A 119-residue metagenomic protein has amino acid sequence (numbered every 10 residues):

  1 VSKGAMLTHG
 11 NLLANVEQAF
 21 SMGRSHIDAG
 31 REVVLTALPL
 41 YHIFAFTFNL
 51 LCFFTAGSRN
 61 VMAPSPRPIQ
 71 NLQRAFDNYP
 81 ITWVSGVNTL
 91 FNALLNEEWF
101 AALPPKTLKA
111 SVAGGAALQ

Functional and structural regions predicted by a protein language model:
V1, G57, G115: Conserved G/P- and acidic residue-centered "switch" motifs that form tight phosphate/ATP-binding loops in soluble
V1, L12, V34, L40 (+2 more regions): Conserved S/T- and glycine-rich ATP-binding loop of Class I adenylate-forming
V1-E17: Conserved AMP-binding A3 loop
K3, A29-V33, K106-L108: Short acidic capping loops at alpha-helix termini that bridge into adjacent secondary structure
L7, F48, N60, A116-L118: Short, flexible micro-motifs
L7-N11, P68, G86: Short acidic-hydrophobic sequence patches enriched in Asp/Glu that either
L13-V33, I43-T82, A93, E97: Conserved AMP-binding/adenylation subdomain of ANL enzymes
L38, S65, I81-Q119: Adenylate-forming
